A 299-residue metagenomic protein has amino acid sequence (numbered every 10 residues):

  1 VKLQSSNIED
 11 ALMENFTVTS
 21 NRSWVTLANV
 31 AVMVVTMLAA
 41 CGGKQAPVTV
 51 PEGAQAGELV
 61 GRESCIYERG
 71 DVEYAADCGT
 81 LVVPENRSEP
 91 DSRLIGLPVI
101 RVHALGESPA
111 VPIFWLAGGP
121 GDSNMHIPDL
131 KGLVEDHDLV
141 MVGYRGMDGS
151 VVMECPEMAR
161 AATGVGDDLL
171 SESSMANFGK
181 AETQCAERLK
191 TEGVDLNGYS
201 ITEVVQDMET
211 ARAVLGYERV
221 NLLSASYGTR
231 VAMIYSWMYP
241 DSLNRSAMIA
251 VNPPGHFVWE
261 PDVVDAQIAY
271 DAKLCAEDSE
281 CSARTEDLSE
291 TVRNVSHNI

Functional and structural regions predicted by a protein language model:
V1-S6, F16-V18: Intrinsically disordered, low-complexity segments enriched in serine/proline and basic residues
I8, A31: An acidic-aromatic pocket/loop used at catalytic or ligand-binding sites
E14-V30: Bacterial N-terminal signal peptides that target proteins for export
M37-A40: C-terminal motif of bacterial Sec signal peptides marking the signal peptidase cleavage site
G42-K44: Bacterial signal peptide processing site
P47-I299: Gly/Pro-rich cap/lid or specificity-loop segments adjacent to the active site
